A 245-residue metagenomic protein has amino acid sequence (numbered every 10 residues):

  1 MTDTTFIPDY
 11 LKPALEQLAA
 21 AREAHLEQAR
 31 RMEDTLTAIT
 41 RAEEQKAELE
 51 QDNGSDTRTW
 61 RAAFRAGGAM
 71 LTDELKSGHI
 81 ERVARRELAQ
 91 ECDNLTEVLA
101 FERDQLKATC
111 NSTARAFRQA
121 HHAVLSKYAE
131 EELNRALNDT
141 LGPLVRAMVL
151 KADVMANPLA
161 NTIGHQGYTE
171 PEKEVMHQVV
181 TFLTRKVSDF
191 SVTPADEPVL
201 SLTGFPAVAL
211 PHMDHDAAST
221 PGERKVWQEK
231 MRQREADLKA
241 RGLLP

Functional and structural regions predicted by a protein language model:
M1-M32: Short, charge-rich amphipathic alpha-helices with coiled-coil/heptad character
T2-T5, T35-T40, T57-T59, T72 (+10 more regions): Residue-identity detector for threonine
D3, D9, D34, D52 (+10 more regions): Acidic-enriched, low-complexity/disordered segments with a strong bias for Aspartate over Glutamate
I7, L11-A14, V83, A89-T181 (+1 more regions): Elongated amphipathic alpha-helical scaffolds of membrane-associated proteins involved in membrane
D9-K12, K76, K225: Generic alpha-helical secondary structure signal
E27-E91, L95-V124: Extended alpha-helical coiled-coil "stalk/arm" regions that act as elongated linkers or oligomerization scaffolds
T140-P245: C-terminal modules of long, charged coiled-coil scaffolds in eukaryotic assembly complexes
